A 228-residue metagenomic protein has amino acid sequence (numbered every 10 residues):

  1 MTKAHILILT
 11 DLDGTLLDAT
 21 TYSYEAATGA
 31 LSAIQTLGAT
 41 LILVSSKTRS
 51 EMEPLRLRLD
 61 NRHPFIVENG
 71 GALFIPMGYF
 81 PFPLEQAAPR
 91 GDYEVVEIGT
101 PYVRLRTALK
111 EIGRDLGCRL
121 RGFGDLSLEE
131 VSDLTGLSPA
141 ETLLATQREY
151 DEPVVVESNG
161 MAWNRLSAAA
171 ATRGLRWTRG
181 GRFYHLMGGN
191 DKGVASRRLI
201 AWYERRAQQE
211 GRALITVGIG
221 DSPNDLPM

Functional and structural regions predicted by a protein language model:
T2-H5, D60: Short, small/polar residue-rich loop motifs at catalytic or cofactor-binding pockets
A4-T21, D221-N224: Asp-based phosphoryl-transfer active-site loop
L7, P64, V217: Hydrophobic "anchor" residues on beta-strands that sit immediately upstream of conserved functional sites
E25-G122: Active-site phosphate-binding/coordination module
G29-S32, P54, R165, R198 (+1 more regions): Alpha-helical scaffolding segments of alpha/beta enzyme cores, especially the outer helices of TIM-barrel or partial
L43, V217-G220: Short, hydrophobic beta-strand segments that form beta-sheet elements in well-ordered domains
N69-G70, I219-D221: Glycine-rich beta-strand-to-loop/alpha-helix junction loops that act as flexible
I112-V217, N224: Conserved acidic, metal-coordinating active-site core of Asp-based, Mg2+-dependent phosphoryl-transfer enzymes
